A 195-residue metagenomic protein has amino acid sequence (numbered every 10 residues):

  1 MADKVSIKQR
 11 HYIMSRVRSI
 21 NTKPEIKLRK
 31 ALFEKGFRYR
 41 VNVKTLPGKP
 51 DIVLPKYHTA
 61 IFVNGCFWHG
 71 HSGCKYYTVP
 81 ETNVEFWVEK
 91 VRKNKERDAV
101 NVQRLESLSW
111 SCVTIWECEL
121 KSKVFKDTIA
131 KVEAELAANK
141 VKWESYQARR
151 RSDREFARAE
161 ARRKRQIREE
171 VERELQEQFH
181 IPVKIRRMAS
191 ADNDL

Functional and structural regions predicted by a protein language model:
M1-T114, C118-K164, L175, F179-L195: Nucleic-acid endo/exonuclease domains
